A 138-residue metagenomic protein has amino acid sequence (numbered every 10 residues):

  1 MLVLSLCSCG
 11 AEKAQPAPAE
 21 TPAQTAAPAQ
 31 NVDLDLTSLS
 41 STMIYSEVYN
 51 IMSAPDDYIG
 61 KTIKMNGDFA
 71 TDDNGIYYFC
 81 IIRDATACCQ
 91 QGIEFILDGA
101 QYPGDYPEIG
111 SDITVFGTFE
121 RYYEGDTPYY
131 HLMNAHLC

Functional and structural regions predicted by a protein language model:
M1-C7: Sec-dependent bacterial lipoprotein signal peptides
C9-C138: OB-fold and OB-like single-stranded nucleic-acid-recognition modules and their adjacent interaction interfaces
